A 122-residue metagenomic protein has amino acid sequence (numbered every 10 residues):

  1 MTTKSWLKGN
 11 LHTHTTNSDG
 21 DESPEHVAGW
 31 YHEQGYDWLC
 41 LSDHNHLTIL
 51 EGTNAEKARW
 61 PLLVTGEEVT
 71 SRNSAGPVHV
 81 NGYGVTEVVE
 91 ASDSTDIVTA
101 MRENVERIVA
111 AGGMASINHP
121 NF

Functional and structural regions predicted by a protein language model:
M1-F122: A metal-dependent hydrolase metal-coordination microenvironment
